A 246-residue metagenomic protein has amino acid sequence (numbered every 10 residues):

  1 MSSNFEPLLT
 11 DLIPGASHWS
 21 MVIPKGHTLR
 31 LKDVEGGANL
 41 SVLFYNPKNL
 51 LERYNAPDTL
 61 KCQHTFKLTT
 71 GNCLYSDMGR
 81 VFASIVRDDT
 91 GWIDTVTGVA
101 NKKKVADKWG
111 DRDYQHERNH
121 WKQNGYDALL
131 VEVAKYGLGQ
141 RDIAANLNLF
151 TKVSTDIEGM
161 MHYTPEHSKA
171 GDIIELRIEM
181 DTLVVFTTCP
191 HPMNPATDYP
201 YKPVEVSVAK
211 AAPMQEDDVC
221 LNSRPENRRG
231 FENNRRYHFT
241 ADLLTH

Functional and structural regions predicted by a protein language model:
M1-H246: Intrinsically disordered, low-complexity segments enriched in small/polar residues
